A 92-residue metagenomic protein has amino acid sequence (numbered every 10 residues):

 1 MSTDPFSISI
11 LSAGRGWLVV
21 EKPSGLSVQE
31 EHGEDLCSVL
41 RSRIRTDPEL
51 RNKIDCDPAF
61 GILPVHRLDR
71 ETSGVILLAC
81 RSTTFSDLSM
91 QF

Functional and structural regions predicted by a protein language model:
M1-F92: RNA pseudouridine synthases
